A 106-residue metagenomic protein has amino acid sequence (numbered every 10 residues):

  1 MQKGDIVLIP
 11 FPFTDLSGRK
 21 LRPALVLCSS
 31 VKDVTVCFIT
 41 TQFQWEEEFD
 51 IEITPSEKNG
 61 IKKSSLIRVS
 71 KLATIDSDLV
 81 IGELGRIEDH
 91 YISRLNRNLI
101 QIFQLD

Functional and structural regions predicted by a protein language model:
M1-D106: Conserved functional hotspots at enzyme active or ligand-binding sites that engage polyanionic ligands
